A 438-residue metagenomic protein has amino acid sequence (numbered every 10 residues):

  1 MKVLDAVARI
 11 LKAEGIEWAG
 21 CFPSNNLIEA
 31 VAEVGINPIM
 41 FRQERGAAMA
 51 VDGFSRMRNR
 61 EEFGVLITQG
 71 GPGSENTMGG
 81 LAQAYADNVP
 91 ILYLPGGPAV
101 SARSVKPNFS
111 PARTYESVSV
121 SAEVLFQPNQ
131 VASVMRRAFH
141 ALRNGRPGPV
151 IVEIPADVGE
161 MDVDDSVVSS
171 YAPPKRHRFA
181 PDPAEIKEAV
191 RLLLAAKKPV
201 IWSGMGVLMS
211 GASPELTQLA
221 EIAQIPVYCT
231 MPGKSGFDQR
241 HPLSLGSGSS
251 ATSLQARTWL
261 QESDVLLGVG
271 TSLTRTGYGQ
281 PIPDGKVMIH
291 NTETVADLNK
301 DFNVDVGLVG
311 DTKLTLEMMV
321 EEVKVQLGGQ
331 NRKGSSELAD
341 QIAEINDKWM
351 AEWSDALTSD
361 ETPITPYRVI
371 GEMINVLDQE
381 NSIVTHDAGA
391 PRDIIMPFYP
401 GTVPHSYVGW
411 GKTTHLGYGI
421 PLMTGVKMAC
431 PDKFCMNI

Functional and structural regions predicted by a protein language model:
K2-V3, N129, D165-S166, R191 (+3 more regions): Phosphate/pyrophosphate-binding active-site segments
L4, K12-E14, W18-V34, E344-D432: Active-site diphosphate/adenylate-binding microenvironment
A6-I16, G53-E61, Y85, A141-R146 (+5 more regions): Glycine-rich phosphate/diphosphate-binding loops that line cofactor/substrate pockets in enzymes
E17-C21, N37-I39, R58-P98, W202-M205 (+2 more regions): A short, small-residue-rich loop immediately preceding and capping a beta-strand
F41, R137, A141-A195, L357: Conformationally flexible catalytic loops at phosphate/diphosphate-handling active centers
R56-M57, M205-N291, G401-K433: Glycine-rich, anion-gripping cofactor-binding loops and their flanking helix/strand elements in enzyme active sites
L94-V134, A156, G233-I342: Glycine-rich, acidic loop regions that bind phosphate or pyrophosphate groups
A102-S104, E116, S250, R257 (+5 more regions): Thiamine diphosphate
